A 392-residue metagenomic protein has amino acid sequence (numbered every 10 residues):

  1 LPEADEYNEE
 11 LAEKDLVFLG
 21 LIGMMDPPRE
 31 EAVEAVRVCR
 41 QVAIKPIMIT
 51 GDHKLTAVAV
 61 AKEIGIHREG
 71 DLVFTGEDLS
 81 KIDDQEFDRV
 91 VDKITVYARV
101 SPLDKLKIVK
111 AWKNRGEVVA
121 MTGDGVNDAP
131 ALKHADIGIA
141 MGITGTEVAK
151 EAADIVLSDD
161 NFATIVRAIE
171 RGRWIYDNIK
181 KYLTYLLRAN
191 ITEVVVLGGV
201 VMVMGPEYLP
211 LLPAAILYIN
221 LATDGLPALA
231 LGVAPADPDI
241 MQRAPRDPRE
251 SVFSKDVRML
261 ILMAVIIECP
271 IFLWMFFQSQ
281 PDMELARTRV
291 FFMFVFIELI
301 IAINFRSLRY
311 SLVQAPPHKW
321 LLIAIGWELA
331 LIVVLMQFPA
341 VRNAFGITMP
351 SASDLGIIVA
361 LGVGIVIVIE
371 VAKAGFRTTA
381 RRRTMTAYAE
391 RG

Functional and structural regions predicted by a protein language model:
L1-A111, R115, A129, I143-T144 (+4 more regions): Cytosolic catalytic headpieces and adjacent flexible linkers of membrane translocases
R68-M121, A135, A140-R309: Membrane-embedded transport module
L132: Basic, alpha-helical nucleic-acid-binding regions used in initiation and control of genome expression
G198-Y208, P281, V334-S351: Transmembrane helix-loop junctions at the membrane interface of multipass transporters and ion channels
I216-T223, F294-I301, A324, E328-L335 (+1 more regions): Alpha-helical transmembrane segments of multi-pass membrane proteins
L226-D239, F305, G364-T384: Membrane-helix cytosolic exit motif
V313-L322: Cytoplasmic-side transmembrane-helix entry/capping segments in multi-pass membrane proteins
